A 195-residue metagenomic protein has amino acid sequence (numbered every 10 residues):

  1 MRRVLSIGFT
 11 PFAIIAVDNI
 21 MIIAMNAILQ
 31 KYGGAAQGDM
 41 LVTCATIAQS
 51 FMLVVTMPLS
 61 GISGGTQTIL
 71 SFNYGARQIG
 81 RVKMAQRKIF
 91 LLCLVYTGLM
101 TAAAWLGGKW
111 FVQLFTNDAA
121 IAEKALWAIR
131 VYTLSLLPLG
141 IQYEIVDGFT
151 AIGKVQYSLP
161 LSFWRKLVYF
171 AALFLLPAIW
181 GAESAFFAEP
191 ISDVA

Functional and structural regions predicted by a protein language model:
M1-A24, V54, P58, I129 (+2 more regions): Hydrophobic faces of transmembrane alpha-helices in multi-pass small-molecule transporters and flippases across diverse
M1-F9, L70-S135, L176-A195: Short alpha-helical transmembrane segments in multi-pass integral membrane proteins
R2-I7, L29-L53, G80, A120-L126 (+2 more regions): Interfacial/gating helices of multi-pass transporter permease domains
I7, N26-L29, S60, A104 (+3 more regions): Structural signal for membrane-spanning alpha-helices in multi-pass inner-membrane proteins, emphasizing helix cores
P11, I15, I23, A27 (+6 more regions): Transmembrane alpha-helix boundary and packing residues in multipass membrane permease domains and related
I14, D18, I22, M52 (+6 more regions): Alpha-helical transmembrane segments of multipass membrane proteins
A16-I47, V54, F72, W110-A119 (+2 more regions): Helix-terminus/linker motif at the lipid-water interface of multi-pass membrane proteins
C44-G108, L139-L161: Small-residue-rich hydrophobic transmembrane alpha-helices
